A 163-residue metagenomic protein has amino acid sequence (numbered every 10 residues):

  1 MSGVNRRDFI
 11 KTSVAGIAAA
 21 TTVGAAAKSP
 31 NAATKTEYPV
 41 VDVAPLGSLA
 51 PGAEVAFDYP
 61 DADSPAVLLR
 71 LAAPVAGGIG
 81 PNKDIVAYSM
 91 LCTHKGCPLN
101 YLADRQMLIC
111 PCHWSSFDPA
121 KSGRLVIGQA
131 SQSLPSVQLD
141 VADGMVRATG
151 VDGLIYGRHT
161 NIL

Functional and structural regions predicted by a protein language model:
M1-A18: N-terminal secretory signal peptides and thylakoid transit peptides that target proteins across membranes
D8, A19-A33: Membrane-interfacial helix-loop segments of redox and metal-homeostasis proteins, especially TM-loop-TM junctions
A15, P98, A103, S116-D118: Secreted/processed peptides and extracellular or luminal domains of membrane proteins
A27-R105, D140-L163: N-terminal pre-ligand scaffold of iron-sulfur
M90-T93, Q106-T149: Cys/His-clustered metal-coordination modules, chiefly Zn-binding fingers
